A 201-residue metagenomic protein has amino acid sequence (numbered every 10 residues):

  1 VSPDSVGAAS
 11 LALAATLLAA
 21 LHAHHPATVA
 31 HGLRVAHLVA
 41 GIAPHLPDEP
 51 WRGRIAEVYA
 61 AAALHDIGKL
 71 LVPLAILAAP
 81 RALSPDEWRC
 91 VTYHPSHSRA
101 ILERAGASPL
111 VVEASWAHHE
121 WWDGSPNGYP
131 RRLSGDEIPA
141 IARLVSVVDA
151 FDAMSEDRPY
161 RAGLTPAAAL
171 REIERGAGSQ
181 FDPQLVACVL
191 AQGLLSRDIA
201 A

Functional and structural regions predicted by a protein language model:
P3-A201: Metal-dependent catalytic cores of enzymes that make or break cyclic nucleotides and related phosphoester linkages
